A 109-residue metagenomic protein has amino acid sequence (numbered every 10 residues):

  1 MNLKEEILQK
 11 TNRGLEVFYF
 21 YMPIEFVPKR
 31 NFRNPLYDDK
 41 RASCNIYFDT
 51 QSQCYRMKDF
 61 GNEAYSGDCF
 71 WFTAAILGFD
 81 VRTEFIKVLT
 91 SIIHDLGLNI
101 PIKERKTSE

Functional and structural regions predicted by a protein language model:
M1-E109: N-terminal structured subdomain of primase-like DNA metabolism proteins
